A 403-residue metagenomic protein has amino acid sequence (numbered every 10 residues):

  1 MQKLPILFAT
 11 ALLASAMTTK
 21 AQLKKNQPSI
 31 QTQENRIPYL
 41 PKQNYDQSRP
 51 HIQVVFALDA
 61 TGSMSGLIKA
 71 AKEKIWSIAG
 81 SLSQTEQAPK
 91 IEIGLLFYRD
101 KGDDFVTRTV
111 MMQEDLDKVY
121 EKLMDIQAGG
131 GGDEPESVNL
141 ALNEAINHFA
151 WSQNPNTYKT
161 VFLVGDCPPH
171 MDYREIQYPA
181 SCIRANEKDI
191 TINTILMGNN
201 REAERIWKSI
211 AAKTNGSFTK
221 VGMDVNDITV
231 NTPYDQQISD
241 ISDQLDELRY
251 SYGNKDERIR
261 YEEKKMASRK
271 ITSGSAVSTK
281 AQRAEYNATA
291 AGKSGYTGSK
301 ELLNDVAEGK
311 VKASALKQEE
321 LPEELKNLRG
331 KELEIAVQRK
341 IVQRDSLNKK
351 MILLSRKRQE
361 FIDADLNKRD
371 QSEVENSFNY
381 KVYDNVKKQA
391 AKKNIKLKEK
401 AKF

Functional and structural regions predicted by a protein language model:
M1-N26: Bacterial Sec-dependent N-terminal signal peptides
Q22-D235, D305-Q318, E324-K326, G330-E332 (+2 more regions): Divalent cation-coordinating acidic motifs and surrounding scaffolds that mediate Ca2+/Mg2+/Mn2+/Zn2+-dependent binding
Y178-C182, I190, R201-A307: Eukaryote-biased recognition of electropositive, low-complexity segments and basic polyanion/acidic-motif-binding
